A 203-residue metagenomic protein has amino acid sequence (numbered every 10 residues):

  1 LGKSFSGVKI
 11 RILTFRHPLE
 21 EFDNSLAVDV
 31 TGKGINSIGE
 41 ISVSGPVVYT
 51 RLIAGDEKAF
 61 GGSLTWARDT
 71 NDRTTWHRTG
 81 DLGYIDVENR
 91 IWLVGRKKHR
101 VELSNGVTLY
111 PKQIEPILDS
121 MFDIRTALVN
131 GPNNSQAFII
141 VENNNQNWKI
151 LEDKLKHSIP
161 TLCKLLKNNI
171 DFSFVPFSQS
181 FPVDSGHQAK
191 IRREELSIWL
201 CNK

Functional and structural regions predicted by a protein language model:
L1-S37, Q146-K149, K154: Conserved adenylate-forming
S6-V8, G39, S135-A137, H187: Change "...and in nucleic-acid phosphodiester-cleaving endonucleases..." to "...and in nucleic-acid processing enzymes
R11, P18-L19, R90-W92, V107 (+1 more regions): Residue-level signal for well-ordered, solvent-exposed loop/turn and beta-edge residues enriched in charged/polar side
T14-R16, I85-D86, S185-G186: Short, acidic, Ser/Thr-enriched surface-loop or helix-capping motifs
R16-P18, S135, N144, F177-V183: Short, internal active-site loops enriched in acidic
D29-L103: Conserved ATP-binding/catalytic segment of the ANL
G45, T50-R51, G80-K167: AMP-binding/adenylate-forming catalytic core of the ANL superfamily
V101, L128, P160-K203: Conserved C-terminal "lid"/linker of ANL adenylate-forming enzymes
